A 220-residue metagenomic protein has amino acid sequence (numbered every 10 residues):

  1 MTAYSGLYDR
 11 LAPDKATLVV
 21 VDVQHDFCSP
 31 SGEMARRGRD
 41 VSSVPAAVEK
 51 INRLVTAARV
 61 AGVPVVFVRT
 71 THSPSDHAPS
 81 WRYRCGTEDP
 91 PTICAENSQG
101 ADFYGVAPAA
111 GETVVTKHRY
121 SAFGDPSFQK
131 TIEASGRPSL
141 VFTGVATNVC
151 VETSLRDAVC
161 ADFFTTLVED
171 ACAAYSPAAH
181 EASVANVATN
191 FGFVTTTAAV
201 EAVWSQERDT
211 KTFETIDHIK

Functional and structural regions predicted by a protein language model:
M1-A110, W204-K220: Active-site acidic carboxylates
V60-V63, G136, D162: Glycine-centered short loops/turns at secondary-structure junctions
E96-G144: Internal catalytic-core helix/loop-beta-alpha segment that presents or stabilizes conserved functional determinants
V115, F193-V200: Short acidic-hydrophobic, aromatic-tinged amphipathic segments that line or gate anion-handling sites
V141-G144, D162-P177: A short glycine-rich beta-strand->turn/loop micro-motif centered on a GG-aromatic cluster
N148-S154: Short glycine/serine/threonine-rich phosphate/pyrophosphate-binding segments that cradle anionic phosphate groups
P177-A188: Active-site-proximal loop->helix
